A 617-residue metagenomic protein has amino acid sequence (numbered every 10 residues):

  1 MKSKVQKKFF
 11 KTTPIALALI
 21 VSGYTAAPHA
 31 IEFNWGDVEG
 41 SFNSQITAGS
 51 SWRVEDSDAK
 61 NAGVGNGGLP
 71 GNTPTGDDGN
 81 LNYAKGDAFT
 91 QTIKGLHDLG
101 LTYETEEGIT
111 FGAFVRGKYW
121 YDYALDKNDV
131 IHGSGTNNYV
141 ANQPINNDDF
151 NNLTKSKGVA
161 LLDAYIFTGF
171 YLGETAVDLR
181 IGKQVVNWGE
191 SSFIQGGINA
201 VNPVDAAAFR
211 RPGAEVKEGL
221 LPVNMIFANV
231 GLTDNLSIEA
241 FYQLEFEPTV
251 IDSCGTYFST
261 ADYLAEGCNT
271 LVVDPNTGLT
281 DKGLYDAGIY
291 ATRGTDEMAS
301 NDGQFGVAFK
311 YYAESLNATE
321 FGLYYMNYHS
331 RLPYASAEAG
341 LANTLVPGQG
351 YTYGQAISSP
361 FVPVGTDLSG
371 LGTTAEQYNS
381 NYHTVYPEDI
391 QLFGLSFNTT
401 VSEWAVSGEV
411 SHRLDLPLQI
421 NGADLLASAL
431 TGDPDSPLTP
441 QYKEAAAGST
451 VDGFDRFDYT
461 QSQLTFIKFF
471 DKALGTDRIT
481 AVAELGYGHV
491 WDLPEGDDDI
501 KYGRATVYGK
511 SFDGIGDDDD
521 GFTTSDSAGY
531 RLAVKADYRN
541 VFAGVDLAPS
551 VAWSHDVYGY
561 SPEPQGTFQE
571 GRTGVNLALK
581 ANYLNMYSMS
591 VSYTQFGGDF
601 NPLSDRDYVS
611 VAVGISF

Functional and structural regions predicted by a protein language model:
H29-F42, E55-S57, L99-A113, F167-L179 (+7 more regions): Short loop/turn motifs that connect adjacent beta-strands in outer-membrane beta-barrel proteins
F33-T75, A113-G117: Transmembrane beta-strand segments of Gram-negative outer membrane beta-barrel proteins
F42-S44, A113-V115, L179-I181, A228 (+9 more regions): Membrane-embedded beta-strand positions of outer-membrane beta-barrel proteins
A48-V54, Y119-Y123, K127, K183-N187 (+11 more regions): Transmembrane beta-strands of outer-membrane beta-barrel pores
D58-N80, D126-F150, N202-R211, D252-R293 (+4 more regions): Solvent-exposed loop segments that connect transmembrane elements
T90-T92, M326-Y328, P333, S407 (+2 more regions): Detector for outer-membrane/organellar transmembrane beta-barrel domains, recognizing the amphipathic beta-strand
E107-D262, G529, Y558-G559, F568-T573 (+1 more regions): Outer membrane beta-barrel
D605-F617: Outer-membrane beta-barrel "beta-signal"
